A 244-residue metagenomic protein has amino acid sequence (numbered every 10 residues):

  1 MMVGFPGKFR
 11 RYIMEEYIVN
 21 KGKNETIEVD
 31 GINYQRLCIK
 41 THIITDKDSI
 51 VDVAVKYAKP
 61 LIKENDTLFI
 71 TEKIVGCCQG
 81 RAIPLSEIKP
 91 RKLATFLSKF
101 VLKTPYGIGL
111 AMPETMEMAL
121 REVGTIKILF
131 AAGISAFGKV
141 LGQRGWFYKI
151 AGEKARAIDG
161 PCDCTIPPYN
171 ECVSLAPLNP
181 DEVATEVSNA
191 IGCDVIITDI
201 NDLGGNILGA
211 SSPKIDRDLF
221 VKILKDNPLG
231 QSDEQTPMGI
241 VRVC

Functional and structural regions predicted by a protein language model:
F9-C244: N-terminal and secondary-structure boundary signal
